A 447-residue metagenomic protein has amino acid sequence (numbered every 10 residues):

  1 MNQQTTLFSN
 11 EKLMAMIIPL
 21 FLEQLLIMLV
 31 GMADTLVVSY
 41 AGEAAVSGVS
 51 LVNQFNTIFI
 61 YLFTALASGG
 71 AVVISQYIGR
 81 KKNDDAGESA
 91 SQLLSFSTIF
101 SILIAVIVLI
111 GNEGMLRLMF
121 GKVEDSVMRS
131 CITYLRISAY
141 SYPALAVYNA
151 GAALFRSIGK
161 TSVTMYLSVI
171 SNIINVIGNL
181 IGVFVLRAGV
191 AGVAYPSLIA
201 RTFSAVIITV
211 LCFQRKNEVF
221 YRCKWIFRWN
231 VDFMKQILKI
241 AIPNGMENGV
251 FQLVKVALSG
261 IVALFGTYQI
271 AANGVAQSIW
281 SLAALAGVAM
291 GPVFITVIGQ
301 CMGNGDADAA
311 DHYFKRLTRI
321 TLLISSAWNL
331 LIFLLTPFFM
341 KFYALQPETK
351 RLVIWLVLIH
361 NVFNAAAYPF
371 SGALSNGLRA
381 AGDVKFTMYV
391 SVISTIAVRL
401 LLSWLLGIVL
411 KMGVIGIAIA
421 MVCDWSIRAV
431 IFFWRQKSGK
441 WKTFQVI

Functional and structural regions predicted by a protein language model:
M1-L20, I74-S141, V183-I242, I298-N364 (+1 more regions): Short alpha-helical transmembrane segments in multi-pass integral membrane proteins
Q4-L36, Y40-A41, T57-G69, V73 (+5 more regions): N-terminal transmembrane alpha-helices
A15-D34, I137, Y148, S171 (+4 more regions): Transmembrane helical elements of multi-pass membrane transporters/channels
Q24-L25, Y61, S101, A105 (+10 more regions): Residue-level hotspots within the lipid-embedded alpha helices of multi-pass solute transporters
L25, L29-S47, L116-D125, I181-A188 (+5 more regions): Helix-terminus/linker motif at the lipid-water interface of multi-pass membrane proteins
V38-T57, S89, D125-S130, V190-A191 (+5 more regions): Interfacial/gating helices of multi-pass transporter permease domains
V46-V106, L145-T164, S259, I270-T336 (+1 more regions): Small-residue-rich hydrophobic transmembrane alpha-helices
A67, I137-R156, T164-N175, V193-I208 (+5 more regions): Short runs within selected transmembrane alpha-helices of multi-pass transporters and secretion channels
